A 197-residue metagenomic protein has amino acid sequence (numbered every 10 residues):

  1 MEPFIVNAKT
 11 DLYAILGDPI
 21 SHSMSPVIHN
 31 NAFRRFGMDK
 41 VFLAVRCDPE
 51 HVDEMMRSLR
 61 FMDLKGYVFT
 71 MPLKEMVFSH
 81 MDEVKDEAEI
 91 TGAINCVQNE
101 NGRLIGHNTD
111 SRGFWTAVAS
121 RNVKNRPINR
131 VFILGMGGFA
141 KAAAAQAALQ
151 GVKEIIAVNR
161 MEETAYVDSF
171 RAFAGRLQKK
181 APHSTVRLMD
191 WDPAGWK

Functional and structural regions predicted by a protein language model:
E2-V123: Phosphate/diphosphate ligand-binding glycine-rich loop within oxidoreductases
L12, V41, R130, K153-I155: Residues at the starts of beta-strands that form the adenosine-phosphate
G17, G106-S111, V118-N122, P127-V152 (+1 more regions): Glycine-rich adenosine-cofactor-binding loop
M24-R34, G138, A142, Q146 (+1 more regions): Short, solvent-exposed amphipathic alpha-helices that sit in or adjacent to ligand/effector-binding or catalytic
L43-V45, I156, V186-M189: General small-molecule cofactor/ligand-binding pocket signal
M62, G92, R126, Q150 (+1 more regions): Structured loop/turn residues at beta-strand edges in well-structured enzyme cores
V152-K180: NAD(P)-binding Rossmann-fold cofactor-contacting core
K179-K197: Short acidic low-complexity segments
